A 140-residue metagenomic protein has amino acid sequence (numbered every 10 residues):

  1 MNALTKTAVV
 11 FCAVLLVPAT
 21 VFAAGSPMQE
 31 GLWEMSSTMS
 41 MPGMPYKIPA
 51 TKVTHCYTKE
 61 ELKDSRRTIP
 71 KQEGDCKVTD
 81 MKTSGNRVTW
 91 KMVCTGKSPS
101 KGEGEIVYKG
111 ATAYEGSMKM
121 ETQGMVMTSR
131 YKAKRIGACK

Functional and structural regions predicted by a protein language model:
M1, A23-A24: Absolute protein N-terminus
M1-F11: Bacterial N-terminal signal peptides that target proteins for export
V17-A23: Sec/Tat signal peptide C-region and signal peptidase I cleavage site
A24-K140: Subset-of-secretome marker
